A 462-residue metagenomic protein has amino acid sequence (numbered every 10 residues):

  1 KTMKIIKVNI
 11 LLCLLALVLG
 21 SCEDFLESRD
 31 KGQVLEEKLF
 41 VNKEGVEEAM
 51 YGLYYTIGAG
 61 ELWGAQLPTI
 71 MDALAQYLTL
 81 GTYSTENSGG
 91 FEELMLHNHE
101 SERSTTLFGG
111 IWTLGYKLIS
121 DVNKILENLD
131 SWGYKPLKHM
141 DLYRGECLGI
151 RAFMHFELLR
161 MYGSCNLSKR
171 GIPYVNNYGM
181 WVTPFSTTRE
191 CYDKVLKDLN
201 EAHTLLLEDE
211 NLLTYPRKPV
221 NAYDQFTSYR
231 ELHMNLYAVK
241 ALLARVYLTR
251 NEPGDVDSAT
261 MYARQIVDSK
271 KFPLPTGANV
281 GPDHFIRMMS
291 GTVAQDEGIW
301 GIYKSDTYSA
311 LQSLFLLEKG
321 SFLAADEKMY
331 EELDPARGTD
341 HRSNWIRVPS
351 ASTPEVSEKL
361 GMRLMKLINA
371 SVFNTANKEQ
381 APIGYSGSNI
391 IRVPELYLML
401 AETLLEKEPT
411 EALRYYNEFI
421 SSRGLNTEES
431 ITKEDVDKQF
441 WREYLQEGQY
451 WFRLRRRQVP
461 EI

Functional and structural regions predicted by a protein language model:
K1-K31: Bacterial Sec-dependent N-terminal signal peptides
C22-A73, K304, I462: Membrane-proximal, proline-rich intrinsically disordered regions
M50, I119-V122, Y192, L199 (+4 more regions): Inward-facing hydrophobic residues that define packing positions of alpha-helical scaffold repeats
S88-Y162, W181, F185-E190, L199 (+6 more regions): Conserved, well-structured interaction surfaces
M95, H233-M234, L248, V256-N389 (+5 more regions): Hydrophobic-face positions in mid-chain alpha helices that act as interaction patches
D130, Y134-H139, T204-N235: Acidic interhelical loop/turn segments
L159-N166, E210, T249-P253, E406-E408: Short coil/turn linking the two alpha-helices of tandem helical-hairpin repeats
K194, E429-I462: Long, intrinsically disordered, low-complexity segments
